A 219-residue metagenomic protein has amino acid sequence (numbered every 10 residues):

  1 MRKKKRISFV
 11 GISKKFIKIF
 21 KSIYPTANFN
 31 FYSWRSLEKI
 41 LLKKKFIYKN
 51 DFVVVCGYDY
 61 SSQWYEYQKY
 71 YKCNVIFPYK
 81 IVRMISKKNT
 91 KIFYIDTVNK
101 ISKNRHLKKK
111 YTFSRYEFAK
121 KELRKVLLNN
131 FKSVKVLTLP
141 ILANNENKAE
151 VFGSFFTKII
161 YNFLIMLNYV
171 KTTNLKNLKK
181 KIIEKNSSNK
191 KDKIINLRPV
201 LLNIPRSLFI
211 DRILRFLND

Functional and structural regions predicted by a protein language model:
K5-Y24: N-terminal Rossmann NAD(P)H-binding glycine-rich loop of SDR-like oxidoreductase domains
V10, C56, I92-V98, L137-L139: SDR active-site strand-loop-helix element
E38-C73, S102: NAD(P)H-binding glycine-rich loop region in Rossmannoid oxidoreductase-like domains and their noncatalytic homologs
Y70-P78, I85, A119-K120: Short alpha-helix in the Rossmann-fold core of NAD(P)-dependent oxidoreductases
Y79-R115: Conserved Rossmann-fold NAD(P)-dependent oxidoreductase catalytic core, especially the SDR/UDP-sugar
I101-K103, K135-K158: Flexible, glycine-rich beta-alpha linker
T112-K135: Active-site Tyr-X1-5-Lys
T157-I195: Alpha-helical substrate-binding/gating segment
